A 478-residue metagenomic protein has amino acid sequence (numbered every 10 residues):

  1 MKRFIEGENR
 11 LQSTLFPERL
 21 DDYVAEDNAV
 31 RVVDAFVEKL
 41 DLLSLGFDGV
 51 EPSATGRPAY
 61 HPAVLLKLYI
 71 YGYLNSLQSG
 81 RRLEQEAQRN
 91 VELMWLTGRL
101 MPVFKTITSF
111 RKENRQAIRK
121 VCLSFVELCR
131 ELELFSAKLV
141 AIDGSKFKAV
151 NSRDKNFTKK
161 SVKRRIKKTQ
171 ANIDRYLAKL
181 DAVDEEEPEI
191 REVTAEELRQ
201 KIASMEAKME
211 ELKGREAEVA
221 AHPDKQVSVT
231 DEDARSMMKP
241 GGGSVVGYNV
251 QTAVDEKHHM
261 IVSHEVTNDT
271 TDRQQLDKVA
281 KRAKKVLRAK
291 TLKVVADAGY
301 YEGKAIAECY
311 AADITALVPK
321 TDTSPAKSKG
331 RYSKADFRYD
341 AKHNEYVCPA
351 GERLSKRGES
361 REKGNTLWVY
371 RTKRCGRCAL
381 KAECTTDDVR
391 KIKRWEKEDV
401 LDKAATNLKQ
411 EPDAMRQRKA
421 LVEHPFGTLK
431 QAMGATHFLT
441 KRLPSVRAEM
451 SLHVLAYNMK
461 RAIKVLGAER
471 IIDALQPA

Functional and structural regions predicted by a protein language model:
M1-V33: Hydrophobic alpha-helical membrane-insertion signals
E6, A54, Y69, S76-R89 (+1 more regions): Anion-binding and metal-coordination hotspots
T14, L65-L66, L123: A generic alpha-helix surface/boundary motif
V24-I70, N75, E396: Basic, short loop/linker segments at the boundary and entry of helix-turn-helix/winged-helix-like folds
